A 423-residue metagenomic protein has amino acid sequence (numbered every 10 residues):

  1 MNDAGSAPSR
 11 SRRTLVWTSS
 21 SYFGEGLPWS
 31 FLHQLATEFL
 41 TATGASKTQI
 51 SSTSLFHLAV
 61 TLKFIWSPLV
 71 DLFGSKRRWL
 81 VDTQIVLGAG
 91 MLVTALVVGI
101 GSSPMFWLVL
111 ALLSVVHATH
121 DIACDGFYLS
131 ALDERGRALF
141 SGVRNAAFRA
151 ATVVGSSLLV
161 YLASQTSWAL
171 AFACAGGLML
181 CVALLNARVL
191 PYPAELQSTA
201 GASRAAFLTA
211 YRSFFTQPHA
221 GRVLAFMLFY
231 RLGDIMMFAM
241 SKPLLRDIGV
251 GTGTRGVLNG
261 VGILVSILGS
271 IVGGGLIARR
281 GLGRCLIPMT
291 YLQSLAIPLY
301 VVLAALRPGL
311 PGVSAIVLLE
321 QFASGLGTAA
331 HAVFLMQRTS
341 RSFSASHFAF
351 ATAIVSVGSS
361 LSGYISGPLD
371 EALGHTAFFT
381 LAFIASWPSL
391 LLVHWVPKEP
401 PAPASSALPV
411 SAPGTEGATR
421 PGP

Functional and structural regions predicted by a protein language model:
N2-R12, P191-A225, S411-T415: Juxtamembrane intracellular "pre-TM" segments in multi-pass secondary transporters
G5-V60, G221-F226, Y230-L244, I248 (+1 more regions): Helix-loop boundary and gating motifs at the non-cytosolic
K47, E134-V143, T252-G256, R341-A351: Loop-to-transmembrane helix entry/capping segments in MFS-fold secondary transporters and related SLC/MFSD carriers
L62-S75, G269-C285, D370-E371: Helix-to-loop junctions at the C-terminal end of transmembrane segments in multipass secondary transporters
I85-G101, Y291-P308: C-terminal ends and interior cores of transmembrane alpha-helices in multi-pass membrane transporters/permeases
A118-L132, L326-S340: Intracellular juxtamembrane helix-capping segments at the cytosolic ends of symmetry-related transmembrane helices
G177-L196, L392-P397: C-terminal membrane-cytosol helix-exit motif in multi-pass small-molecule transporters
S342-E371: A late C-terminal transmembrane helix in Major Facilitator Superfamily
